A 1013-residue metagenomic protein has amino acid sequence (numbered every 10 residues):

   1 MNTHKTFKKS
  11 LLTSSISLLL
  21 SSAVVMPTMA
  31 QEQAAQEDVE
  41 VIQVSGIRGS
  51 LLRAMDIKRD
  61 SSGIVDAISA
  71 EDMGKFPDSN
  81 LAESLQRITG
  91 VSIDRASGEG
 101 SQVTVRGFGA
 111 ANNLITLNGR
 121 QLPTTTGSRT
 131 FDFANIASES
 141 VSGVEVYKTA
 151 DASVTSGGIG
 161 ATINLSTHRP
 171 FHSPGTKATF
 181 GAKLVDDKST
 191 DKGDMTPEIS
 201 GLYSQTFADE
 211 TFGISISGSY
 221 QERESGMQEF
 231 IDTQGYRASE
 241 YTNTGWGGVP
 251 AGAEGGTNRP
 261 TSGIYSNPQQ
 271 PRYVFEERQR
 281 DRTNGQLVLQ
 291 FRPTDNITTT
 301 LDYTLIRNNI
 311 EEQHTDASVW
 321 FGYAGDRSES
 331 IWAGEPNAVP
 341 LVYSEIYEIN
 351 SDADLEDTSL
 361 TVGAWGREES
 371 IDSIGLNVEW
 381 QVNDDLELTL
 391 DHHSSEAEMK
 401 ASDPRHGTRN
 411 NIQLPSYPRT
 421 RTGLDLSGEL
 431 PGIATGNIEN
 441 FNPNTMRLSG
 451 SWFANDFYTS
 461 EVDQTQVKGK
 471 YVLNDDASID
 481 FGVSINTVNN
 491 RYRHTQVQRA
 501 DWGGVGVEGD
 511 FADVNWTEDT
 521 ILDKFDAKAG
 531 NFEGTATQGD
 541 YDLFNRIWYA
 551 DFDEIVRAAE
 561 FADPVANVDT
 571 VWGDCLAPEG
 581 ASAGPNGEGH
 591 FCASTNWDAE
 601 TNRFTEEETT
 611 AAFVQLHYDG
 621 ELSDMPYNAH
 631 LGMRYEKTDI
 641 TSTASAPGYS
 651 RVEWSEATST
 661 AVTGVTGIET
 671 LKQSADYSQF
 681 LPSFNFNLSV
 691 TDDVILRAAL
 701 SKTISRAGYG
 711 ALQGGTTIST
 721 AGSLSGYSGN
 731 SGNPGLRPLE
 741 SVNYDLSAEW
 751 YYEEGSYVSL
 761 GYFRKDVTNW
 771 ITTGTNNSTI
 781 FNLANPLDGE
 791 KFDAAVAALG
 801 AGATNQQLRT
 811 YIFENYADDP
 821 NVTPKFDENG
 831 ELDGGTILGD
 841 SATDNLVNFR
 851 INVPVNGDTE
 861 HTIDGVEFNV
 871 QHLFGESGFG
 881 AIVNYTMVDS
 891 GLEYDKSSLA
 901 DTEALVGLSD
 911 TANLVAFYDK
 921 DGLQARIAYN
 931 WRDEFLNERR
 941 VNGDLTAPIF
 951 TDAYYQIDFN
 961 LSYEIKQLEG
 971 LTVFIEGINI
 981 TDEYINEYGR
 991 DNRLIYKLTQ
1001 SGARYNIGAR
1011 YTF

Functional and structural regions predicted by a protein language model:
Q43-G74, Q102, A110-N113, R120: N-terminal periplasmic "start-of-domain" segments of outer-membrane beta-barrel proteins
L81-S84, S101-T104, T116, D132 (+2 more regions): N-terminal periplasmic accessory domains that precede and gate Gram-negative outer-membrane beta-barrel machines
A82-Q121: Extracytoplasmic beta-strand/coil segments of soluble accessory domains associated with Gram-negative outer-membrane
R120-K148: Short acidic/polar hinge/loop motifs at secondary-structure boundaries that mediate gating or recognition
T167, K183-V185, M195-T206, Q221 (+14 more regions): Outer-membrane beta-barrel transmembrane strands
N243-P268, I331-E356, P418-L448, G506-T601 (+2 more regions): Flexible glycine-rich, low-complexity coil/linker segments exposed to the extracellular/periplasmic environment
G503, D766-N769, N930-R940, S962-F1013: C-terminal beta-signal and adjacent terminal beta-strands/loops of Gram-negative outer-membrane beta-barrel proteins
G774-N776, N782-R940, T981: Gram-negative outer-membrane beta-barrel transporters
